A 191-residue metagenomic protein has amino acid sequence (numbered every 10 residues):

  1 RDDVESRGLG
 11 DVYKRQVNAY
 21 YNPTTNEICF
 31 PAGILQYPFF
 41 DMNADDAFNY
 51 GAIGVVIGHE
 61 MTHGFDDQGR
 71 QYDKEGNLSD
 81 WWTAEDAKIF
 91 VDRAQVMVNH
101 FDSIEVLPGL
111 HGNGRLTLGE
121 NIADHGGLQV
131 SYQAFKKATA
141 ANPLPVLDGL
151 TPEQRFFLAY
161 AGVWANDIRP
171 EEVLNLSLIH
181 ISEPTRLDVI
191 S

Functional and structural regions predicted by a protein language model:
D2-Y13, I179-I190: Single conserved hydrophobic/aromatic residue that forms the stacking wall/gate of nucleotide- or nucleobase-binding
G10-C29, F39: Catalytic zinc-binding patch centered on the HExxH motif and its immediate surroundings that defines zinc-dependent
T24-N26, G33-Y37, G58-H63, F135 (+1 more regions): Short, glycine-/Ser/Thr-/acidic-enriched flexible segments
F30, G54, M61, L118-A134: An active-site-proximal "capping" alpha-helix that borders the catalytic cofactor pocket
Y37-V56: Short pre-active-site segment immediately N-terminal to the catalytic Zn-binding motif
G51-D67: Active-site recognition of the HExxH zinc-binding catalytic motif
D67-N99: Post-HEXXH active-site segment of zinc metalloproteases
P108-I122: Active-site metal-coordination segments of metallo-dependent hydrolases
